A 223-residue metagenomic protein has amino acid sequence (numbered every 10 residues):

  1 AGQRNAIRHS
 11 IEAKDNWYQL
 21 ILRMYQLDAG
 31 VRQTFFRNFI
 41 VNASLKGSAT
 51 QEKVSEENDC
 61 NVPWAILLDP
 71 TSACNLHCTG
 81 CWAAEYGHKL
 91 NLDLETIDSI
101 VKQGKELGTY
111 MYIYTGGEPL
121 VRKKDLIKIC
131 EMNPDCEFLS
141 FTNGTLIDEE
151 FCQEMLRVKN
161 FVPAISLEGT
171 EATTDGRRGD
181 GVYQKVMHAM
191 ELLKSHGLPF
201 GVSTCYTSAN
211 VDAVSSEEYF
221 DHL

Functional and structural regions predicted by a protein language model:
G2-E150, V158: Conserved alpha-helical substructure of the radical SAM core
I97-Y114, R122-L223: Radical SAM/AdoMet-radical enzyme domain recognition
